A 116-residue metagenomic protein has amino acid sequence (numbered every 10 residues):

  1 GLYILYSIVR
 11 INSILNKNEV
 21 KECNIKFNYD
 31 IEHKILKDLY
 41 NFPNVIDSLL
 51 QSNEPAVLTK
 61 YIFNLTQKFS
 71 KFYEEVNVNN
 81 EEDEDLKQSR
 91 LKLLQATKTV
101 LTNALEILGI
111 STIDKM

Functional and structural regions predicted by a protein language model:
G1-M116: Non-catalytic interaction-recognition regions
